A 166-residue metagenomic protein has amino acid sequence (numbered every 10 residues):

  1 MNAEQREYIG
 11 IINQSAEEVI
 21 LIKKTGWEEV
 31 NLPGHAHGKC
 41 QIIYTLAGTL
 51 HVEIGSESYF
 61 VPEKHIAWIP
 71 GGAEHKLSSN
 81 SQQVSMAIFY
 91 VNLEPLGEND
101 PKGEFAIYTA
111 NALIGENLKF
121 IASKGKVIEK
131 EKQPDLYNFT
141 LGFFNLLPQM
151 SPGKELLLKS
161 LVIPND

Functional and structural regions predicted by a protein language model:
M1-E53, Y59: Generic protein-terminus/edge-of-domain signal
L50, G72-A73: Short beta->alpha connector loops
S56-G71: Short acidic-glycine-tyrosine-enriched beta hairpin
Y59-V61, A106-T109: Generic detection of short hydrophobic beta-strand segments and adjacent strand-loop junctions
A73-F105: Ligand-binding loop in jelly-roll beta-barrel domains
F89, T109-D166: An amphipathic alpha-helical interaction segment
